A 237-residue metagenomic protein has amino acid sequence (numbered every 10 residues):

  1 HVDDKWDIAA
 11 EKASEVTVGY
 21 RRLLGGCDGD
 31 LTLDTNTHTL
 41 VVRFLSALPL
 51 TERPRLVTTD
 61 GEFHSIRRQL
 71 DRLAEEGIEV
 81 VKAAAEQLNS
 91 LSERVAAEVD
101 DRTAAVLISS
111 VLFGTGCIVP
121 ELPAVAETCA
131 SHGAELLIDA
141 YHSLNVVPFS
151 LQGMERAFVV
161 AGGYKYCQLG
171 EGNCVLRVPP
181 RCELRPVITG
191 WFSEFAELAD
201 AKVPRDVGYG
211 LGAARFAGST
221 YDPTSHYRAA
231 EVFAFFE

Functional and structural regions predicted by a protein language model:
V2-T39, Y209: Conserved N-terminal alpha-helix of the aminotransferase class I/II PLP-enzyme fold
Y20, L40, L56, L70 (+8 more regions): Buried hydrophobic positions in well-ordered alpha/beta secondary-structure cores of metabolic enzymes
G29-D30, A47-R67, E79: Conserved PLP-anchoring active-site segment centered on the Schiff-base-forming lysine
T32, V57, V81, L137-D139 (+2 more regions): Structural detector of well-ordered beta-strand residues that form the stable sheet scaffold of enzyme domains
P54, I78, E127-E135, R156-A157: A short helix->loop->beta-strand "cap" motif at the edges of active sites that frequently abuts
L88-N145, Y166: Active-site phosphate-binding strand-loop segment of PLP-dependent enzymes
M154-V203: Active-site PLP attachment segment
A199-E237: Structural motif of enzymes handling amino- and sulfur-group chemistry
